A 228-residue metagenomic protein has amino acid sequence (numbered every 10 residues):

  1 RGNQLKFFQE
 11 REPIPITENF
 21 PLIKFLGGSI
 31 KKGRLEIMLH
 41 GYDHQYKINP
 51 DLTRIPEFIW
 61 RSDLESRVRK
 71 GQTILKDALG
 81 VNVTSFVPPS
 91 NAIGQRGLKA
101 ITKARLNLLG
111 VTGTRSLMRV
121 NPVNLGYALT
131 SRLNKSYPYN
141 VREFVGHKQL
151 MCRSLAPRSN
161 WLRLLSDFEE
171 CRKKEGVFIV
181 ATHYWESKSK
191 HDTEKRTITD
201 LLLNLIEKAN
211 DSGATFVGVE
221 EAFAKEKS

Functional and structural regions predicted by a protein language model:
R1-S85, N91-R142, W161-V180, H191-S228: Catalytic alpha-helical scaffold of carbohydrate-active enzymes acting on polysaccharides/glycoconjugates
V141-L162: Acidic/glycine-enriched edge-of-secondary-structure segments
W185-S189: Short acidic, S/G/P-rich loop/turn micro-motifs used as interaction or catalytic elements
